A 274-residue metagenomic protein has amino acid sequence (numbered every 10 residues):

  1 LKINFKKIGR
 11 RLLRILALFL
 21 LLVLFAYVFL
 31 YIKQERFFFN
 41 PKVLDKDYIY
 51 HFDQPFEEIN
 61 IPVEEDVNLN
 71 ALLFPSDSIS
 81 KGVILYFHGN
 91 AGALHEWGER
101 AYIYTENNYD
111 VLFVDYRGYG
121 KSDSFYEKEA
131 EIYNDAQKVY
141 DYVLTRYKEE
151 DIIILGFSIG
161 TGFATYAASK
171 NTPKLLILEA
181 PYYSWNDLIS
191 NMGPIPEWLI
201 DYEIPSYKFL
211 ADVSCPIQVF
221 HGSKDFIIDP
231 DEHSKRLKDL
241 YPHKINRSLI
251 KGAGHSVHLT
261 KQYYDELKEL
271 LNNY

Functional and structural regions predicted by a protein language model:
L16-P62: An N-terminal hydrophobic leader/cap segment in hydrolases
E64-Y142: Membrane-embedded segments
R100, S206, C215, D229-D239: Short alpha-helix in the alpha/beta-hydrolase fold that links the catalytic acid
K148-S158: Alpha/beta-hydrolase fold nucleophile elbow
T161-C215: Hydrolase active-site cap/lid region
V213, V219-D225: Short beta-strand/loop motif that positions the catalytic acidic residue of the alpha/beta-hydrolase fold
K224-I228, S256-V257: Acidic catalytic loop of the alpha/beta-hydrolase fold
A253-Q262: Catalytic histidine-centered segment of alpha/beta-hydrolase-like enzymes
